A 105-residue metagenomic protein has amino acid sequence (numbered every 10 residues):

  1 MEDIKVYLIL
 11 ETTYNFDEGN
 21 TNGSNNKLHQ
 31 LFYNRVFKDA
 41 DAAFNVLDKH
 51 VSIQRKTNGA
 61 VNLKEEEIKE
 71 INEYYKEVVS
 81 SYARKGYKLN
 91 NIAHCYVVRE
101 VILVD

Functional and structural regions predicted by a protein language model:
M1, N34-A42, N62, E66-E70: Alpha-helix boundary/N-cap detector
E2-Y33: Short aromatic-glycine-(Arg/Gly/Cys) micro-motifs in beta-strand/loop hairpins
I4-V6, S24-K27, A43, G59 (+2 more regions): Terminal low-complexity, poorly structured segments
V6-L10, F37, A43, L47 (+1 more regions): Hydrophobic beta-strand residues in large extracellular and virion-surface proteins
L10-D17, D39-D41, V101-V104: Short, flexible beta-strand-to-coil junctions
N22-N45, K49-S52: A short, exposed loop/beta-hairpin motif centered on an aromatic-Gly-Thr core
D48-D105: Short, mixed-charge low-complexity intrinsically disordered segments
